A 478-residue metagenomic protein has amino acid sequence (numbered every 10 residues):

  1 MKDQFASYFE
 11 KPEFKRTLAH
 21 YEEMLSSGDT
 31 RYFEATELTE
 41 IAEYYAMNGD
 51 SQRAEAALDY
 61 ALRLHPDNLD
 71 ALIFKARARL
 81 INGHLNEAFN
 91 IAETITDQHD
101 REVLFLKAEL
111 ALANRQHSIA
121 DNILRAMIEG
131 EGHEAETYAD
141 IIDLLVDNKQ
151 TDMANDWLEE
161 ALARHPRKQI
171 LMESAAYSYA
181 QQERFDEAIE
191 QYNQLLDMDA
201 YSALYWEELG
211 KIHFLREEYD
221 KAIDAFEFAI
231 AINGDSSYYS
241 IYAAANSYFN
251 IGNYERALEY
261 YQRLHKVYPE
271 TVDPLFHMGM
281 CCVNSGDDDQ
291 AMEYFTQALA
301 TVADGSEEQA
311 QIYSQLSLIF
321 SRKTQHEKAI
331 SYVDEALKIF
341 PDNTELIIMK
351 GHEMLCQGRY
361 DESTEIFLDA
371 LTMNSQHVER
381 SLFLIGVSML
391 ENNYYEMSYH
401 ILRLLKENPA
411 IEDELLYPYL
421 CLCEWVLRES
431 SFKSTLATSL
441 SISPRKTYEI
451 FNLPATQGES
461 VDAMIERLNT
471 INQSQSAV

Functional and structural regions predicted by a protein language model:
F14, S51, L85, H117 (+9 more regions): TPR-repeat structural position
T36, D70, E102, E136 (+8 more regions): Start-of-helix register in tetratricopeptide repeats
E43, R77, E109, D143 (+8 more regions): Residue-level recognition of tetratricopeptide repeat
M47, I81, A113-N114, D147 (+9 more regions): Register position in tetratricopeptide repeats
F74, L106, D140, S174 (+7 more regions): Canonical tetratricopeptide repeat
D97-H99, A298-A300, R403-A410, C421-T447: TPR/TPR-like (Sel1-like) alpha-helical repeat modules
